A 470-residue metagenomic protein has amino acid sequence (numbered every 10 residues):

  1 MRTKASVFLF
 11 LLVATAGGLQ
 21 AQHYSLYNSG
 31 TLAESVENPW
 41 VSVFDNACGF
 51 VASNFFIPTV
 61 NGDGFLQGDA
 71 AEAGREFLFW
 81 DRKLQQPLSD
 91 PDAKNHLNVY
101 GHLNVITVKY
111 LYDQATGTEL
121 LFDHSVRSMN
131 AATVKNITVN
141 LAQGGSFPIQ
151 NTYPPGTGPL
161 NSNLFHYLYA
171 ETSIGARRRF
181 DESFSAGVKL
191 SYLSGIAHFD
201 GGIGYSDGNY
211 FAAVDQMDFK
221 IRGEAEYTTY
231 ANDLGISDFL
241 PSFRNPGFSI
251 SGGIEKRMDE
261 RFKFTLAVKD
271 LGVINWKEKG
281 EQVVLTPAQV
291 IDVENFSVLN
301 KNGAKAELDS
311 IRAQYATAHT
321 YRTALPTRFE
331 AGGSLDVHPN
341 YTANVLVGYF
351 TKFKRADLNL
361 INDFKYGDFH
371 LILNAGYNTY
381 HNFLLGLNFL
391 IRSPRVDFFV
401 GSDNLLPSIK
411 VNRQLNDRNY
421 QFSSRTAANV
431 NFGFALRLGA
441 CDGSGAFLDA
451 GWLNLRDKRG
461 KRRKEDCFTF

Functional and structural regions predicted by a protein language model:
M1-Y24, G333, F470: Bacterial Sec-dependent N-terminal signal peptides
Q22-F470: Subset of outer-membrane beta-barrel
